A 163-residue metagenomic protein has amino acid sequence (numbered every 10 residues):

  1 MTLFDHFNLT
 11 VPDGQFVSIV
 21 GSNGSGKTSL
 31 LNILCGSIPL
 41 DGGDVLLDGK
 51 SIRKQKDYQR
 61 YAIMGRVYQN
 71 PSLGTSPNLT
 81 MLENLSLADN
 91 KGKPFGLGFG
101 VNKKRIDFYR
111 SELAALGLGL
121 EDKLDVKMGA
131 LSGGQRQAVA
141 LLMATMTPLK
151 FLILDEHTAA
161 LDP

Functional and structural regions predicted by a protein language model:
V20-S22: The feature captures the beta-strand-to-loop junction immediately N-terminal to the Walker
C35: Helix-to-loop junction immediately C-terminal to a conserved catalytic motif
L40-S51: Conserved ABC transporter NBD signature motif
S51-G65, F95-G98, N102: ABC ATPase NBD coupling module
N70, N78-P94: Q-loop/switch helix immediately C-terminal to the Walker
A144-K150: A short, proline-enriched helix->beta-strand linker immediately N-terminal to the Walker B motif in ABC-type P-loop
E156-H157: Walker B catalytic motif
